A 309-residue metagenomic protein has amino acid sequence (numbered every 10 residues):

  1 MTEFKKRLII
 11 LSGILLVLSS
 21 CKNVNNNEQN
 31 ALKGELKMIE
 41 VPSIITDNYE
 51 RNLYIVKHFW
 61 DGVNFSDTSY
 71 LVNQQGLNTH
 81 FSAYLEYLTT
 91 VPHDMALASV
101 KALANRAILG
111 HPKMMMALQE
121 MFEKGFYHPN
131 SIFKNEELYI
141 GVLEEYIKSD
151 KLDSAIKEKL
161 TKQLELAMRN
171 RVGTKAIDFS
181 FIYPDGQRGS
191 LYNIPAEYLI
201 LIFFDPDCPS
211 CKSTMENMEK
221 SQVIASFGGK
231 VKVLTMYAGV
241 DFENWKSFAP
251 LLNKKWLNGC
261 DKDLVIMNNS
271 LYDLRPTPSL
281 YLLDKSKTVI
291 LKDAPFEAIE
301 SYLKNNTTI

Functional and structural regions predicted by a protein language model:
M1-I9: Bacterial N-terminal signal peptides that target proteins for export
V17-S20: C-terminal motif of bacterial Sec signal peptides marking the signal peptidase cleavage site
N23-P184: Oxidative protein folding and maturation machinery
S66-Y87, E243-K255, S270-R275: Structural alpha/beta surface segment adjacent to cysteine/selenocysteine redox centers across thiol/disulfide enzymes
G189-E219, K232-M236: Short active-site neighborhood of thiol/selenol oxidoreductases, capturing the structured segment around
K212-P250, L264-N269: Structural microenvironment flanking redox-active thiols in thiol-disulfide oxidoreductases
L264-K304: Thiol/disulfide oxidoreductase modules built on the thioredoxin-like
